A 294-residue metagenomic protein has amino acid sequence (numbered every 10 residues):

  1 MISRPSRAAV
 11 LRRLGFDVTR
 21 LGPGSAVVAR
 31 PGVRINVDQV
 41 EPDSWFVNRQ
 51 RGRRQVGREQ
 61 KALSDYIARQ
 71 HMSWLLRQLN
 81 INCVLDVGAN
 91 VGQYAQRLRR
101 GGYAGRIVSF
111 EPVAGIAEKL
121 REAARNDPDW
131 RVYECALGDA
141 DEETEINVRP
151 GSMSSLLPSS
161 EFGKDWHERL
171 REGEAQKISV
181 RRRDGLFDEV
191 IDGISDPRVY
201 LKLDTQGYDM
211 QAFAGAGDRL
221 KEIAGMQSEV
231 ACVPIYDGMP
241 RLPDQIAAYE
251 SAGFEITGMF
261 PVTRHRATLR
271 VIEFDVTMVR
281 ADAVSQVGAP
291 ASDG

Functional and structural regions predicted by a protein language model:
M1-G294: Phosphate/nucleotide-binding beta-alpha loop and adjacent structural elements of enzyme active sites
